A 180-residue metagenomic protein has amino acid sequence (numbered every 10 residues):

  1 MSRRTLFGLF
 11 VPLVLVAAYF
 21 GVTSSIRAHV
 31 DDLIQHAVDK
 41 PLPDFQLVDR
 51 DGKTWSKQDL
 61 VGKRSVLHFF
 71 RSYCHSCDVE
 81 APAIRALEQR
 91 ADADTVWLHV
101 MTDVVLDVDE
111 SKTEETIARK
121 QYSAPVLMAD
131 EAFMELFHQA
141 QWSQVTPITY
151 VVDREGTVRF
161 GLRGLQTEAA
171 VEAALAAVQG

Functional and structural regions predicted by a protein language model:
M1-D44, G180: N-terminal targeting signals for export/organelle localization
V16-Y19, Y73-H75, M101-L106: Short histidine/acidic/glycine/proline-rich micro-motifs that form metal- and phosphate-coordinating active-site loops
L42-P43, S65, T146-P147: Short loop/turn microsegments at loop-to-beta-strand junctions
W55-D78: Short active-site neighborhood of thiol/selenol oxidoreductases, capturing the structured segment around
V66-L67, W97, T149: Hydrophobic beta-strand anchors of alpha/beta hydrolase catalytic cores
D78-K120, E131-F137: Structural microenvironment flanking redox-active thiols in thiol-disulfide oxidoreductases
K120-Y122, A129-A177: Thiol/disulfide oxidoreductase modules built on the thioredoxin-like
